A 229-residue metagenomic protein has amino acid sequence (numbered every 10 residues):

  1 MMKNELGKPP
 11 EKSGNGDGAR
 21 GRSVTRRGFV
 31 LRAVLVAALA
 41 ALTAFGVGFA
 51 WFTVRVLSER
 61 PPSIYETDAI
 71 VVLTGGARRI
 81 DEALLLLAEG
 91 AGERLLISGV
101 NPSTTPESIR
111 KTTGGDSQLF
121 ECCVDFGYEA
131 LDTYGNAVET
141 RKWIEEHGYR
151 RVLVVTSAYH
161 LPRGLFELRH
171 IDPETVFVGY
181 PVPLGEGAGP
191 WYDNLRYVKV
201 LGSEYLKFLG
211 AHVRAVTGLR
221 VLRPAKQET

Functional and structural regions predicted by a protein language model:
M1-V30: N-terminal Lys/Arg-rich, disordered targeting/topogenic segments
K3-E5, V54-L195: A structural signal for short, hydrophobic/glycine-enriched beta-strand patches
G7, G18-R20, L84, T175 (+1 more regions): Low-complexity, compositionally biased segments
P10, T43, T105-P106: Generic low-complexity, intrinsically disordered sequence content enriched in small uncharged/hydrophobic residues
R20-R60: N-terminal type II signal-anchor transmembrane helix that functions as the membrane-insertion/stop-transfer segment
S23-G28, G189-P190, R196, V200 (+1 more regions): Coil-to-alpha-helix initiation sites in intrinsically disordered, low-complexity, charged segments
N194-P224: A transmembrane-helix-recognition feature enriched in membrane-embedded lipid enzymes and envelope glyco-/phospholipid
E228-T229: Short, solvent-exposed mixed-charge patches
